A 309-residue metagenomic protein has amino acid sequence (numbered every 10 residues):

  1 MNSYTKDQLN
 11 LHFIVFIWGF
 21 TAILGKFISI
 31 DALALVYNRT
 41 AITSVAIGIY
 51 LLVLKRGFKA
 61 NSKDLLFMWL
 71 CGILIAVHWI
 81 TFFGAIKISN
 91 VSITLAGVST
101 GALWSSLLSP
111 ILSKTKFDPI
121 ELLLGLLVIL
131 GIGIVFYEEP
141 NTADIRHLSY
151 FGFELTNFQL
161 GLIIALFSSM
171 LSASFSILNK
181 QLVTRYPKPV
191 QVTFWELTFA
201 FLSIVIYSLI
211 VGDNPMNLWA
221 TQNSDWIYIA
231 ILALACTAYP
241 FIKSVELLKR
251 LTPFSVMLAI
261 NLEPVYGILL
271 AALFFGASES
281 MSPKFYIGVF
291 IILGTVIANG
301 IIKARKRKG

Functional and structural regions predicted by a protein language model:
M1-Y37, A41, I73, T81 (+2 more regions): Glycine-/small-residue-enriched transmembrane alpha-helix faces in small-molecule transporters and effluxers
Q8, T94-T100, L178-F201, L234-L273: Helix-helix packing/entry segments at the starts of transmembrane helices
F13-F20, L24, Y50, W69-I88 (+6 more regions): Hydrophobic alpha-helical transmembrane segments of multi-pass membrane transport proteins, especially secondary
I28, L35, A85, G97 (+7 more regions): Hydrophobic/aromatic residues within transmembrane alpha-helices of multi-pass small-molecule transporters
I30-V77, W104-S105, L127, L171-L178 (+2 more regions): Transmembrane alpha-helices of multi-pass small-molecule transport proteins
A34, A41-V45, F83-K116, E121 (+1 more regions): Specific alpha-helical transmembrane segments that line the substrate/conduction pathway and gating interfaces
T40, D225-I227, N261-G309: C-terminal-most transmembrane helix of multi-pass membrane proteins
I47, L51, W69, L107 (+3 more regions): Hydrophobic transmembrane alpha-helices of multi-pass small-molecule transport proteins
